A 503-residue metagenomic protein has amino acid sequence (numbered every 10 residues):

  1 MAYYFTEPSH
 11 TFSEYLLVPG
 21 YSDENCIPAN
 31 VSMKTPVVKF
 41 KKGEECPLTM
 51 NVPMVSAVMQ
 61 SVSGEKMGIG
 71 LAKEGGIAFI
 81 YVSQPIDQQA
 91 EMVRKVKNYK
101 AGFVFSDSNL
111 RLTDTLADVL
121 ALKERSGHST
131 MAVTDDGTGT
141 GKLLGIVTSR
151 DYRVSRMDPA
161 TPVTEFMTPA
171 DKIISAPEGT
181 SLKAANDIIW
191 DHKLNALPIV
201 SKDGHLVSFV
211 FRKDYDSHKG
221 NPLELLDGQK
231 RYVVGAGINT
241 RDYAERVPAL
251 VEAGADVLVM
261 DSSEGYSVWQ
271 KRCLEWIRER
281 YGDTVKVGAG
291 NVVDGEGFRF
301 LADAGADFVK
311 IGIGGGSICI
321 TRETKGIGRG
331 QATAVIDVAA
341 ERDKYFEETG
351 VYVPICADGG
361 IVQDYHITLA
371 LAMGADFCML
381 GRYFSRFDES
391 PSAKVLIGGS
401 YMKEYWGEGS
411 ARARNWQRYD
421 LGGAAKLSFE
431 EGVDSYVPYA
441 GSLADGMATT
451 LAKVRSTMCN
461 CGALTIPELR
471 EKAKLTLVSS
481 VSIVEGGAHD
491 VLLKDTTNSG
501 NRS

Functional and structural regions predicted by a protein language model:
M1-Y21, S108-L110, A176-P177, K183-D187 (+3 more regions): Alpha/beta catalytic cores of nucleotide-metabolism and tRNA/nucleoside-modifying enzymes
A29-M50, A57-M59, Q88-H128, V133-D136 (+5 more regions): Bateman/CBS regulatory modules and CBS-like beta-alpha motifs in cytosolic regions of diverse proteins
P47-S56, G102-D107, D227-A236, I277-V293 (+2 more regions): Short beta-strand/loop segments at the ligand-binding rim of alpha/beta enzyme cores
K66-I69, Y243-A253, V287, V293-I311 (+1 more regions): Catalytic cores of alpha/beta
K73-Q88, K202, A255-S267, D307-K325 (+1 more regions): Glycine-rich phosphate-binding active-site loops on the catalytic face of alpha/beta enzymes
F79-Q84, S108-L110, T130-A132, S175-A176 (+6 more regions): Catalytic beta/alpha-barrel core
V82-K97, T140-R153, M157-A160, I189 (+3 more regions): Terminal amphipathic helices with adjacent charged low-complexity linkers/tails
Q84-R94, S155-A160, H205-L225, Y243-R246 (+4 more regions): Active-site-adjacent beta->alpha loops and helix N-cap segments on the catalytic face of soluble alpha/beta enzymes
